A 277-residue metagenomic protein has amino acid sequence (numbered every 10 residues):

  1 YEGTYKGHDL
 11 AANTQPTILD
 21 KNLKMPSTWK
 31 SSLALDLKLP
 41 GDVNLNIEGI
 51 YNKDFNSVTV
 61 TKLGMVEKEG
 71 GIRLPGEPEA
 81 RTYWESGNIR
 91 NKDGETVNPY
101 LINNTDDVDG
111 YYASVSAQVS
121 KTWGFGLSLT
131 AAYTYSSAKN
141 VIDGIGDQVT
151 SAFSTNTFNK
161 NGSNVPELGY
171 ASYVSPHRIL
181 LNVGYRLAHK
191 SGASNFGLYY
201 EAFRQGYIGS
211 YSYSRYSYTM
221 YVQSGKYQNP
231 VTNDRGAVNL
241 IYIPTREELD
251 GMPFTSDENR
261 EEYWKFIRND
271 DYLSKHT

Functional and structural regions predicted by a protein language model:
Y1-E79: Membrane-embedded beta-barrel scaffold of Gram-negative outer-membrane proteins
Y1-G7, V66-R90, S151-T155, S214-D250: Surface-exposed loop/turn segments flanking beta-strands in extracellular/periplasmic regions
G3, H8, T17, K21 (+4 more regions): Flexible, active-site-adjacent loop/turn segments at secondary-structure boundaries
N13-L19, E95-N104, K160-E167, Y263-K275: Extracytoplasmic loops and strand-loop junctions of Gram-negative outer membrane beta-barrel proteins
N13-Q15, K21-S27, D107-Y111, A171-P176 (+1 more regions): Short sequence motifs at beta-strands and strand-loop junctions characteristic of Gram-negative outer-membrane
N22, S32-D36, Q118, T130 (+2 more regions): Outer-membrane beta-barrel architecture
N46, I50-S191, N195, Y199-F203: Gram-negative outer-membrane beta-barrel transporters
K190-T277: Extracytoplasmic gating/loop element in the C-terminal half of outer-membrane beta-barrel translocons and assembly
